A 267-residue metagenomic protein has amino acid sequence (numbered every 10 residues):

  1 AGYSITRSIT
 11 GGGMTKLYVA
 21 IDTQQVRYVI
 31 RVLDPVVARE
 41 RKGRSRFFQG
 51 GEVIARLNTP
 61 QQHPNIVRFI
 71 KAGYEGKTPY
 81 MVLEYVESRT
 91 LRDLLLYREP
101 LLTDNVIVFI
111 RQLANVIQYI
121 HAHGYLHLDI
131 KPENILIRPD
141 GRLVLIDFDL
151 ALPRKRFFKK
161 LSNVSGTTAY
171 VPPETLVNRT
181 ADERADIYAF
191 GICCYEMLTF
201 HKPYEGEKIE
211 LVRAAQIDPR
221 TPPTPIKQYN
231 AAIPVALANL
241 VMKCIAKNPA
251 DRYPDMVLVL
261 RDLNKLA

Functional and structural regions predicted by a protein language model:
V37-T59: AlphaC helix of the eukaryotic protein kinase fold
A72: Activation-segment/catalytic-loop signature of the eukaryotic protein kinase fold
G76-T90, L94: Conserved short submotifs of the Hanks-type protein kinase catalytic core that shape the nucleotide-binding pocket
F109-I110: Activation segment signature within eukaryotic-like protein kinase domains
N115-Y125: Protein kinase catalytic-loop region centered on the HRD/HxD motif
L161-E174: Conserved activation segment of eukaryotic-like protein kinases, specifically the C-terminal portion of the activation
R252: Conserved HRD-motif arginine in the catalytic loop of eukaryotic-like protein kinases
